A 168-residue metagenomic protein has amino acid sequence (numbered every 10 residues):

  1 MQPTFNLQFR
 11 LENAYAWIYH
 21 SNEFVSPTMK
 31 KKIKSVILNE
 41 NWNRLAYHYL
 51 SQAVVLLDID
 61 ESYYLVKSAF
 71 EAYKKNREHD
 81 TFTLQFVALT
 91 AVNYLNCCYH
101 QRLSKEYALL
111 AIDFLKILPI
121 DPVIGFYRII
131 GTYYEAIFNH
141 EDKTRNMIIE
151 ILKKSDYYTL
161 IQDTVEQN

Functional and structural regions predicted by a protein language model:
M1, S21-K31, I59-E71, Q101-D113: Helix-turn-helix repeat elements of alpha-solenoid scaffolds
M1-N6, K32-R44, S68-L84, D113-I124 (+1 more regions): Solenoid-like repeat scaffolds
F5-W17, N41-V55, L84-C97: Amphipathic alpha-helical repeat scaffolds of TPR domains
Y47, D80-A91, V123-T132, I161-N168: Charged/polar, low-hydrophobicity segments characteristic of intrinsically disordered regions and flexible loops
I59, Y63, S68, E78-H79 (+1 more regions): Histidine/lysine/aspartate-rich catalytic loop segments that bind and position anionic ligands
A88-R145: Extended alpha-helical scaffolding segments
I137-N168: C-terminal non-catalytic interaction modules
